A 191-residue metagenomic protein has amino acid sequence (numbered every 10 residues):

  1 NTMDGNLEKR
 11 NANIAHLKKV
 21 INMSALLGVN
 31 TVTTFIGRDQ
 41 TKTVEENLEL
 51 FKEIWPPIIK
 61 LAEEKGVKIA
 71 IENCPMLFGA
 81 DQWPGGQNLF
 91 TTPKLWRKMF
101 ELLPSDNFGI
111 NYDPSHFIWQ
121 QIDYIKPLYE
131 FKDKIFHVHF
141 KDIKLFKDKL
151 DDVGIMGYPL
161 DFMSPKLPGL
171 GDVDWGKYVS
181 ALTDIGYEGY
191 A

Functional and structural regions predicted by a protein language model:
T2-G109, W119, E130: Active-site acidic/histidine proton-transfer and metal-coordination neighborhood in alpha/beta enzyme cores
D4, D81-P93, R97, H116-E188: Gly/Pro-rich active-site loop or hairpin
V32-T34, I69-I71, F108-P114, F136-F140 (+1 more regions): Hydrophobic faces of well-ordered beta-strands that scaffold small-molecule active sites in alpha/beta enzyme cores
